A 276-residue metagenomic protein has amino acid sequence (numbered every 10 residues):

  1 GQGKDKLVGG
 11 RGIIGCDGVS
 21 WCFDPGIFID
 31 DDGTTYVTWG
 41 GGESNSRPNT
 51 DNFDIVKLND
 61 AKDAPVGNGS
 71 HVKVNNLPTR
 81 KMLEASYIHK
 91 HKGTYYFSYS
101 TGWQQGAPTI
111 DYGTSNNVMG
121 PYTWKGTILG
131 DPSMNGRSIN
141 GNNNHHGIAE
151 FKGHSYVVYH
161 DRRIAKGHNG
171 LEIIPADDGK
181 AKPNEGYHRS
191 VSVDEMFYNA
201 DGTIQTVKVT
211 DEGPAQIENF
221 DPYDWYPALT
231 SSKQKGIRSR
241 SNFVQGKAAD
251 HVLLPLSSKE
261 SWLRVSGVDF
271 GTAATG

Functional and structural regions predicted by a protein language model:
G1-G276: Carbohydrate-active catalytic/glycan-binding domains of CAZyme proteins, especially the secreted or lumenal ectodomains
